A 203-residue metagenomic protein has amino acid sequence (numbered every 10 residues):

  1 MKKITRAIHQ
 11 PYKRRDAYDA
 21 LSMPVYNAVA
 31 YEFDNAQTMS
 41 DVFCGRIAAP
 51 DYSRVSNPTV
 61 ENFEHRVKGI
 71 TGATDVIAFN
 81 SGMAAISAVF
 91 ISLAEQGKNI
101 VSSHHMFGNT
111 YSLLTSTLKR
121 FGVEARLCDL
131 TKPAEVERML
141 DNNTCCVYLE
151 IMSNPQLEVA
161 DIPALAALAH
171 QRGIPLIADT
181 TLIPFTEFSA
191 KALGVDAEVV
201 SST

Functional and structural regions predicted by a protein language model:
M1-Y26: Short conserved active-site loop signatures built around small residues
K3-A7, H65-G69, V195-D196: Short, hydrophobic/aliphatic alpha-helical segments
I4, T38-M39, A48-D51, S153 (+1 more regions): Glycine-rich, flexible loop/turn motifs
Y12-R14, N27-F33, L182: Glycine-rich beta-alpha junction loops
K13, V76-T203: Conserved PLP-enzyme active-site core in the AAT-like
A30, N35-A84, N109-S116: Conserved N-terminal alpha-helix of the aminotransferase class I/II PLP-enzyme fold
